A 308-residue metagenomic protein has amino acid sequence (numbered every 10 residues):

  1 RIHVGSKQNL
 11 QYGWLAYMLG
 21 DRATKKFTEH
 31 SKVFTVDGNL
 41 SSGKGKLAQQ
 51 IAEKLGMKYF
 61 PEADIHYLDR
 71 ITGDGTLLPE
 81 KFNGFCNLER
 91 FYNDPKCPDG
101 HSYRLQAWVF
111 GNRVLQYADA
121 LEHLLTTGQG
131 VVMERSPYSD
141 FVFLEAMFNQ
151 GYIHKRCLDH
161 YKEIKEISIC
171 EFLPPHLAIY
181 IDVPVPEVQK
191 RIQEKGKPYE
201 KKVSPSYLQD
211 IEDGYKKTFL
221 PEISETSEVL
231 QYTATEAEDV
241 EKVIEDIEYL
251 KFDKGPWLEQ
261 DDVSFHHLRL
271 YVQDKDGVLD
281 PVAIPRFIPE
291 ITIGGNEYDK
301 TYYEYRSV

Functional and structural regions predicted by a protein language model:
R1-T28, V308: N-terminal mitochondrial targeting presequence
I2-K7, K190-V308: NTP-dependent small-molecule kinase module
V36: Hydrophobic anchor at the beta1->P-loop junction of P-loop NTPases
K44: Conserved lysine of the Walker
L47, I51: Hydrophobic positions on the alpha1 helix immediately C-terminal to the Walker A/P-loop
E53-R104, D140-L144: Conserved substrate/cofactor phosphate-moiety recognition/catalytic segment in nucleotide-dependent phosphotransferases
N93-F172: Glycine-rich phosphate-binding loop used to anchor ATP phosphates in small-molecule kinases, encompassing both
D140-G214: A glycine- and Lys/Arg-enriched "phosphate-lid" helix/loop adjacent to the NTP-binding pocket of small-molecule kinases
